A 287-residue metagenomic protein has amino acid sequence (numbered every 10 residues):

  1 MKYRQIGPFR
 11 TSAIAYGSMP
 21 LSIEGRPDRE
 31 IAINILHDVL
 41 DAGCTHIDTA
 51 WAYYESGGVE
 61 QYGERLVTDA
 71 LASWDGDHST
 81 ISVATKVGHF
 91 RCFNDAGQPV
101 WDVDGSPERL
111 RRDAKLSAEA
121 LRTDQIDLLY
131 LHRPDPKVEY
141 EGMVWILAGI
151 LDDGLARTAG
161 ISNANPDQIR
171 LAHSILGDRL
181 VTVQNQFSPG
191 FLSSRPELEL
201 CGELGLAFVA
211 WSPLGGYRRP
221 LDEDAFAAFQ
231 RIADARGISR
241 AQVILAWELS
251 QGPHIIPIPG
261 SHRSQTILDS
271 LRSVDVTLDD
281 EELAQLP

Functional and structural regions predicted by a protein language model:
M1-S82: N-terminal binding-site loop/beta-alpha segment at the start of enzyme catalytic domains that lines or forms
G7-R10, L40-D41, T68-S82, A118-R122 (+3 more regions): Acidic (Asp/Glu)-rich catalytic clusters
Y16, A32, V39, I47 (+11 more regions): Conserved, mostly hydrophobic/aromatic
M19-E30, A96-E108, H132, K137-V138: Active-site mouth loops of central-metabolism enzymes
P27-V39, G105-L121, D167-R170, S193: Short, acidic/polar
A52-Y53, D77-V103: Structural motif corresponding to the early beta-alpha repeats
E55, P134-P287: Beta/alpha (TIM)-barrel catalytic core signal, keyed to glycine-rich beta->alpha loops juxtaposed to Asp/Glu that bind
A118-K137: Active-site groove signature of glycoside hydrolases
